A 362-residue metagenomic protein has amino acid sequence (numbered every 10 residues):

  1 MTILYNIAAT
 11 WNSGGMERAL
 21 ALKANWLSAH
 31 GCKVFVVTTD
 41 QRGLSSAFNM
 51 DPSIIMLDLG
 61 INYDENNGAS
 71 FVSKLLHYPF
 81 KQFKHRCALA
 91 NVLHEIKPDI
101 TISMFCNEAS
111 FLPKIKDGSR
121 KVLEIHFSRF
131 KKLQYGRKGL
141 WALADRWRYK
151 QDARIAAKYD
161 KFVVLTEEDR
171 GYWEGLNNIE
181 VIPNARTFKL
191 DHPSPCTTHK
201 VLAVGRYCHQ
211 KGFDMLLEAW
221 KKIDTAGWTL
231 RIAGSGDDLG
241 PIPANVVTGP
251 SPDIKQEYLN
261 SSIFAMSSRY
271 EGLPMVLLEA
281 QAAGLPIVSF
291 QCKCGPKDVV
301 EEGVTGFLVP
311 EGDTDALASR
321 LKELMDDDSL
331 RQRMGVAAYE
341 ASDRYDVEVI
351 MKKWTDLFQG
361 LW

Functional and structural regions predicted by a protein language model:
N6-S13, W26, C32-L76, Y172 (+1 more regions): N-terminal strand-loop element at the rim of the active site of nucleotide-sugar-dependent glycosyltransferases
G14-L22, H199, A203-K222, D237-G240 (+1 more regions): A conserved mid-protein helix/loop that constitutes part of the nucleotide-sugar donor-binding site
H85, S103-A109, I125: Short His-centered aromatic/hydrophobic patch
C87-N91, R129, A142-F162: Membrane-proximal helix-turn-helix segments that form the acceptor-binding/catalytic region of lipid-linked
E168, A185: Carbohydrate-associated surface elements
P250, R269: Aromatic "clamp/platform" in nucleotide-sugar-dependent glycosyltransferases that forms part of the donor/acceptor
P286-F290: Short hydrophobic beta-strand element within catalytic cores of glycosyltransferases and related nucleotide-activated
E301-G303, F307-T314, K322-S329, D343: Conserved acidic donor-binding segment of nucleotide-sugar-dependent glycosyltransferases
